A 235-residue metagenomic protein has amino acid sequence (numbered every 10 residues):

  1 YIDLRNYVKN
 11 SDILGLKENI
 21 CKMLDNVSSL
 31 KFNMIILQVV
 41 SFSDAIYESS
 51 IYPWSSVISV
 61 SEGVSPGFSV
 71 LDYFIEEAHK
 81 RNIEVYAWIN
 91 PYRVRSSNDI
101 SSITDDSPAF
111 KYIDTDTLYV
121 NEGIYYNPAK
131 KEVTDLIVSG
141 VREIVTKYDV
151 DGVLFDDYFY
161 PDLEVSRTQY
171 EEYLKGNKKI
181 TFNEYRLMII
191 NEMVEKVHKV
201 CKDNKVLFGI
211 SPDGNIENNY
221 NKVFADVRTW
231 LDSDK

Functional and structural regions predicted by a protein language model:
Y1-K17, Y86-A87, Y92-K147, A225 (+1 more regions): Active-site-adjacent "subsite" loops/lids of carbohydrate-active enzymes
S11-L30, V57-R81, L136-S139, M188-K196: Aromatic- and glycine-enriched glycan-recognition loops and surfaces that form the carbohydrate-binding subsites
I13-G15, V40-A45, V64-S65, G214-K222: Acidic-and-aromatic substrate-binding clefts and catalytic sites of carbohydrate-active enzymes
E18-A45, K147-G152, K235: Catalytic domains of carbohydrate-active enzymes, especially glycoside hydrolases
L30-P66: Aromatic-lined carbohydrate-binding/catalytic grooves of carbohydrate-active enzymes
F32-V40, G67-L118, L154-D156, K205: Glycine-rich, aromatic-flanked loop segments that form ligand/cofactor-binding clefts across common enzyme folds
A45-V60, R93-V120, D157-K178: Aromatic- and acidic-residue-enriched segments that line the glycan-binding/catalytic groove of carbohydrate-active
H79, E84-S96, L154-D162, F182-V223: Aromatic-lined carbohydrate-recognition surfaces of secreted/lumenal glycan-active proteins
